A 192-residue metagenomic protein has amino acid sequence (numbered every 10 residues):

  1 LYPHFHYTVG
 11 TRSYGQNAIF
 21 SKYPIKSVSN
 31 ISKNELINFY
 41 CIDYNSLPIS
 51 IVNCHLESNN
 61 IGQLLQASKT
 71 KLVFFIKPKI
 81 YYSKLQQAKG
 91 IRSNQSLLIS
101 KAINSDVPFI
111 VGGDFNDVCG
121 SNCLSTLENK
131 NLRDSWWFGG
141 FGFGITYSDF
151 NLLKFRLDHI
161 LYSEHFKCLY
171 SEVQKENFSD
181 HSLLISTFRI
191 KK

Functional and structural regions predicted by a protein language model:
H4-H6, T11-K192: Active-site regions of metal-assisted phosphoester/phosphodiester hydrolases, unifying DNase/endonuclease modules
